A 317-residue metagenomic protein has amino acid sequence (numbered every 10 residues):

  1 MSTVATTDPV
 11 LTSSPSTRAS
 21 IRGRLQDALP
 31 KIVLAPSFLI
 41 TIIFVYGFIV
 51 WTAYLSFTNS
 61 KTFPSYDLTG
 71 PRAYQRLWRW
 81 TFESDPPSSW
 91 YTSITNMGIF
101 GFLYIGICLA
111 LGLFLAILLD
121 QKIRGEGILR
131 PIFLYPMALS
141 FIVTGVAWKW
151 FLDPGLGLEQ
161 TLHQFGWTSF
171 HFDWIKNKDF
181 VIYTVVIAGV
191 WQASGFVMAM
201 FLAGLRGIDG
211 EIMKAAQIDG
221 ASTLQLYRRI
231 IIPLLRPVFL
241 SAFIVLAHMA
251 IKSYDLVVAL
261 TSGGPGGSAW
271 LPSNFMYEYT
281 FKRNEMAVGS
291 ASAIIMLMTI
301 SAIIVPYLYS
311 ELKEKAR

Functional and structural regions predicted by a protein language model:
M1-L25: Short, Lys/Arg-rich, polar N-terminal cytosolic tail immediately upstream of the first transmembrane signal-anchor
Q26-R317: A structural signal for multi-pass alpha-helical bundles of membrane permease subunits that mediate small-molecule
